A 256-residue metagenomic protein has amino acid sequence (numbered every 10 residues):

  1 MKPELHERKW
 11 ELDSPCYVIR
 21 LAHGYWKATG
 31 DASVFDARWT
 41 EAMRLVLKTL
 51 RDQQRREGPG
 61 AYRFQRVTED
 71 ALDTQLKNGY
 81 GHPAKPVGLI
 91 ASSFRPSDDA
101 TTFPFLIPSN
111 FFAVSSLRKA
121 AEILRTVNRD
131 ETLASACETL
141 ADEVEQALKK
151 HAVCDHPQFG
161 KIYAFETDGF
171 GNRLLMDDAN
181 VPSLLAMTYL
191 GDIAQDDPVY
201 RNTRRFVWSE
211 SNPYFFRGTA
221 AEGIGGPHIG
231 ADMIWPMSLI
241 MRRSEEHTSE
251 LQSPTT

Functional and structural regions predicted by a protein language model:
M1-L72: Aromatic-rich carbohydrate-recognition surfaces in CAZymes
K2-D13, P96-N110, A164-S183, D192-I193 (+1 more regions): Solvent-exposed loop and edge beta-strand segments that line ligand/cofactor-binding and catalytic clefts
L12, C16, A37-T40, R44 (+8 more regions): Conserved structured core elements
Y17-V34, F111-D130, L185-D196, S238-E246: Well-ordered alpha-helical scaffold segments within catalytic/enzyme domains
R51-V67, F105, R118-V199: Catalytic cores of carbohydrate-active enzymes
R56-A100: Short, flexible helix-coil linker/hinge segments at the edges of structured domains or between repeats
D197, R201-H228: Flexible internal linker/loop segments at domain or repeat junctions
E246-T256: Single conserved hydrophobic/aromatic residue that forms the stacking wall/gate of nucleotide- or nucleobase-binding
